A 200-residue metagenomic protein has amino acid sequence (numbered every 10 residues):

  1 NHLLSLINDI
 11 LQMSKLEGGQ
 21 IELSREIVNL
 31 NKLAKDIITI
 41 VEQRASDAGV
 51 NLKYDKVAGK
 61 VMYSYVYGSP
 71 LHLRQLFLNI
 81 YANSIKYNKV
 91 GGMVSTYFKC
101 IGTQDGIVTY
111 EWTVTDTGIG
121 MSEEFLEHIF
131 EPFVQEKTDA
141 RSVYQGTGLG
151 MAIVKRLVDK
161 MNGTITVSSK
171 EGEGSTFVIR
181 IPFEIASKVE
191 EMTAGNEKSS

Functional and structural regions predicted by a protein language model:
N1-M13, L33: Coiled-coil phosphoacceptor/dimerization helix of two-component systems
S14-R25: Helix-loop junction within the histidine kinase core
S24-T39, N51, R74: A conserved beta-strand-to-alpha-helix junction within the catalytic ATP-binding
S84-I85: Short helix-loop "hinge" at the ATP-lid/N-box region of the Bergerat-fold HATPase_c
M121-F133: Short conserved segment of the HATPase_c
Q145, G150, V154: Short alpha-helical Gxxx[C/S/T] motif in the catalytic ATP-binding
